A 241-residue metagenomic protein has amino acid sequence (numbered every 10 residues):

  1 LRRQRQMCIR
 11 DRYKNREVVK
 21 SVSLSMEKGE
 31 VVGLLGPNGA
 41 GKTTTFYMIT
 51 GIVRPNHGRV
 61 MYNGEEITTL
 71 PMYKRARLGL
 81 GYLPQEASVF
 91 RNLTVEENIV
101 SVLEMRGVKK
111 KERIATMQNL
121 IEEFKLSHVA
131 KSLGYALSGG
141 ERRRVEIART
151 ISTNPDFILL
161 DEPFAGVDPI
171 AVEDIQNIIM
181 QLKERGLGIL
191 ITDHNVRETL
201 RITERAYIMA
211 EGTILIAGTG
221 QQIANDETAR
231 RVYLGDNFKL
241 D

Functional and structural regions predicted by a protein language model:
L1-R5, I9: Single conserved hydrophobic/aromatic residue that forms the stacking wall/gate of nucleotide- or nucleobase-binding
L35-P37: The feature captures the beta-strand-to-loop junction immediately N-terminal to the Walker
T50: Helix-to-loop junction immediately C-terminal to a conserved catalytic motif
G58-E65, L78, T116: Conserved ABC transporter NBD signature motif
K111-V129, Q176-M180: Conserved ABC ATPase "signature" region
L133-L137, E141: Conserved ABC ATPase signature
I158-E162: Catalytic Walker B motif of ABC-type/P-loop ATPase nucleotide-binding domains
